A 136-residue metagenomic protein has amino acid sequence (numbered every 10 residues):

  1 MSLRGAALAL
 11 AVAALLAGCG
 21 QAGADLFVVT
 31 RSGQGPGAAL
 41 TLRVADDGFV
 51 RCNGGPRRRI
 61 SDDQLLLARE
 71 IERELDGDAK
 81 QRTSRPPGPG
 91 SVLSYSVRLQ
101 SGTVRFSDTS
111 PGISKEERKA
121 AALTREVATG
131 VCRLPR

Functional and structural regions predicted by a protein language model:
M1-A17: Sec-dependent bacterial lipoprotein signal peptides
L3, G20-T30, K80-R136: Short, well-ordered, aromatic-rich surface patches in folded extracellular/luminal domains
D25-D46: Post-signal peptide N-terminal segment of mature Sec-exported envelope proteins
A39-Q64: Post-signal-peptide N-terminal segment of Sec-exported extracytoplasmic proteins
V44, A68, Y95-V97: Residue-level detector of buried hydrophobic side-chain packing in well-ordered secondary-structure elements
R58-P86: Mature extracytoplasmic domains of secretory-pathway proteins
